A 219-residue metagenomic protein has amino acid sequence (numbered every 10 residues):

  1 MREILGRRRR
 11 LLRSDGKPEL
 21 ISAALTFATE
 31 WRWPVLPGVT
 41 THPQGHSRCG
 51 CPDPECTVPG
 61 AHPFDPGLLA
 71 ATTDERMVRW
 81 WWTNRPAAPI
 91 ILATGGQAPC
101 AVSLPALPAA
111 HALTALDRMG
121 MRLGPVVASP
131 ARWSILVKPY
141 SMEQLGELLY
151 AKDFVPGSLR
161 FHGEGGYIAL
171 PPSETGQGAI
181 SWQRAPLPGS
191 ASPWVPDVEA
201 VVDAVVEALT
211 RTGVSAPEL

Functional and structural regions predicted by a protein language model:
M1-R132, L136-L219: Conserved phosphate/metal-binding and DNA-contacting active-site motifs used in DNA phosphodiester-bond processing
